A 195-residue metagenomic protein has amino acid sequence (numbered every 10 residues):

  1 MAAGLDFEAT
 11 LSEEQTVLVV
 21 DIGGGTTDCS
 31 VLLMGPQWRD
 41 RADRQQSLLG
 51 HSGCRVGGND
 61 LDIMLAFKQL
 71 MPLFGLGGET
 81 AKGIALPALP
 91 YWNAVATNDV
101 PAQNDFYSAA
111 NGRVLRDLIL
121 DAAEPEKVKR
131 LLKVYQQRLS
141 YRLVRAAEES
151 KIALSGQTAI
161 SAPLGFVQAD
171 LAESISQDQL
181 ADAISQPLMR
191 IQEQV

Functional and structural regions predicted by a protein language model:
M1-A3, G25-T26, V56-I63: Conserved A3 ("GATE") glycine/threonine-rich loop of ANL adenylate-forming enzymes
M1-V20: Conserved phosphate-binding catalytic cores of ATP/NTP-utilizing and phosphoryl-transfer enzymes
A2-A3, A146, R190, Q194: Well-ordered alpha-helical segments embedded in enzymatic catalytic cores
L11-S12, I22-T26, Y141, G156-T158: Short flexible coil/turn linkers enriched for glycine and charged/polar residues that connect secondary-structure
E14-V20, L49-G57, L171, I175 (+2 more regions): Alpha-helix capping and helix-loop boundary segments enriched in small/acidic/polar residues
D28-L32: Short beta-strand scaffold segments in enzyme catalytic cores
L33-Q168: Phosphate-binding glycine-rich/basic clefts of nucleotide- and phosphate-handling proteins, predominantly
L132-S140, A169-V195: Adenine-nucleotide phosphate-binding core of ATP-dependent small-molecule kinases
